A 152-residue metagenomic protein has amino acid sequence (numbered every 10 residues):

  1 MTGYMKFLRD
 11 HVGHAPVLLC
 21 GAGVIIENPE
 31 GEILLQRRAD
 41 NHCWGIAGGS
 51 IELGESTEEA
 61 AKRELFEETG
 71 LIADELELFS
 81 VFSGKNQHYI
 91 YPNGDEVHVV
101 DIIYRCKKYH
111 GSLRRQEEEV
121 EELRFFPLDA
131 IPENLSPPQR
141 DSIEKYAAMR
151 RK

Functional and structural regions predicted by a protein language model:
M1-G23: Acidic, metal-coordinating catalytic segment for phosphate/diphosphate chemistry, firing primarily on the Nudix
H14-L18, N93-V100, E117: A generic structural micro-feature
C20-A22, G31, V100-I102, E121: Change "...and in nucleic-acid phosphodiester-cleaving endonucleases..." to "...and in nucleic-acid processing enzymes
I26-E27, L35, C106-K108, F125: Conserved hydrophobic "DFG−1" position in protein kinase catalytic cores
N28-E68: Conserved Nudix-box catalytic region and its N-terminal flanking loop in Nudix hydrolases and closely related
I72-F82: A short coil-to-beta-strand element that immediately follows conserved catalytic motifs
F82-S112: Active-site-adjacent beta-strand/loop module that shapes the phosphate/pyrophosphate-binding cleft
I103-R105, R114-K145: NUDIX/MutT-family hydrolases
